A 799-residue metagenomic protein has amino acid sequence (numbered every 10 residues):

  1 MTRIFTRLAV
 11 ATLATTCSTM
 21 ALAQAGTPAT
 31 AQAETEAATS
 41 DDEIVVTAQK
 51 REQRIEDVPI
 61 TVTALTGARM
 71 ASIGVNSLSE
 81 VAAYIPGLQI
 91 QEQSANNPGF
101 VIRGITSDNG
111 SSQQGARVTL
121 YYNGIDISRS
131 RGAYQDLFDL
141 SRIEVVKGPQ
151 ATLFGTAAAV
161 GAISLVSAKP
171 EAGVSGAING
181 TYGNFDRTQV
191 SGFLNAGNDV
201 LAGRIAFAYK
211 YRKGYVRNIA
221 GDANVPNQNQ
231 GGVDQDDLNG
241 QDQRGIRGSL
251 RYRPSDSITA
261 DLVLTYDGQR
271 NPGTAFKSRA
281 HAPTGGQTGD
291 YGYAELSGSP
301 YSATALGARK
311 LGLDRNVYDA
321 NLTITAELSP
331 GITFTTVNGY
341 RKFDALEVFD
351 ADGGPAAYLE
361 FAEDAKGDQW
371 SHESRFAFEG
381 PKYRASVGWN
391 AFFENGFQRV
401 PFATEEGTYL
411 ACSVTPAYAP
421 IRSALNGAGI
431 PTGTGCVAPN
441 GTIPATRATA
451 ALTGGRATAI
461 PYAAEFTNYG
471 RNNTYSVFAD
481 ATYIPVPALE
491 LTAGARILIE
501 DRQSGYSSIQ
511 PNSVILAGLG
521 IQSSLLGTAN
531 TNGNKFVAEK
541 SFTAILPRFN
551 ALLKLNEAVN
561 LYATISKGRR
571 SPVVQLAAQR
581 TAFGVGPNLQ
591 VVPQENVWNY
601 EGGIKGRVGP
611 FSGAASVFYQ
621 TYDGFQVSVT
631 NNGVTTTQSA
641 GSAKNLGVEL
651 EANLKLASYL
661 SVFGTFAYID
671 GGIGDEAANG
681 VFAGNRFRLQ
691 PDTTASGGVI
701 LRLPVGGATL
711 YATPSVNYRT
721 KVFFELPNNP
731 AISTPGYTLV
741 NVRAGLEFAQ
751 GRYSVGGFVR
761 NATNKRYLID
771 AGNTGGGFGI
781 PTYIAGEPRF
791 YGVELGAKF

Functional and structural regions predicted by a protein language model:
M1-I73, S79-Y84, D256-S257, A320 (+3 more regions): N-terminal Sec signal peptide and the immediately downstream disordered periplasmic leader that contains the TonB box
L78-S79, G99-V101, Y121, V145 (+2 more regions): N-terminal periplasmic accessory domains that precede and gate Gram-negative outer-membrane beta-barrel machines
S175, Y182-R212, V216-R217, G221-T274 (+9 more regions): Transmembrane beta-barrel wall of Gram-negative outer-membrane proteins
R212, D319-E327, T333-F349, K554 (+9 more regions): Membrane-embedded beta-barrel scaffold of Gram-negative outer-membrane proteins
G214-D237, T274-L306, D350-E360, P401-T467 (+6 more regions): Solvent-exposed loop segments that connect transmembrane elements
Q235, Q241-G388, F392-R399: Outer-membrane beta-barrel domain signature, strongest for Gram-negative TonB-dependent receptors and also present
Y383-S386, P487-L491, S612, V617-Y622 (+2 more regions): Gram-negative outer-membrane beta-barrel transporters
Y409, A657, V662, N717-E725 (+1 more regions): C-terminal beta-signal and adjacent terminal beta-strands/loops of Gram-negative outer-membrane beta-barrel proteins
